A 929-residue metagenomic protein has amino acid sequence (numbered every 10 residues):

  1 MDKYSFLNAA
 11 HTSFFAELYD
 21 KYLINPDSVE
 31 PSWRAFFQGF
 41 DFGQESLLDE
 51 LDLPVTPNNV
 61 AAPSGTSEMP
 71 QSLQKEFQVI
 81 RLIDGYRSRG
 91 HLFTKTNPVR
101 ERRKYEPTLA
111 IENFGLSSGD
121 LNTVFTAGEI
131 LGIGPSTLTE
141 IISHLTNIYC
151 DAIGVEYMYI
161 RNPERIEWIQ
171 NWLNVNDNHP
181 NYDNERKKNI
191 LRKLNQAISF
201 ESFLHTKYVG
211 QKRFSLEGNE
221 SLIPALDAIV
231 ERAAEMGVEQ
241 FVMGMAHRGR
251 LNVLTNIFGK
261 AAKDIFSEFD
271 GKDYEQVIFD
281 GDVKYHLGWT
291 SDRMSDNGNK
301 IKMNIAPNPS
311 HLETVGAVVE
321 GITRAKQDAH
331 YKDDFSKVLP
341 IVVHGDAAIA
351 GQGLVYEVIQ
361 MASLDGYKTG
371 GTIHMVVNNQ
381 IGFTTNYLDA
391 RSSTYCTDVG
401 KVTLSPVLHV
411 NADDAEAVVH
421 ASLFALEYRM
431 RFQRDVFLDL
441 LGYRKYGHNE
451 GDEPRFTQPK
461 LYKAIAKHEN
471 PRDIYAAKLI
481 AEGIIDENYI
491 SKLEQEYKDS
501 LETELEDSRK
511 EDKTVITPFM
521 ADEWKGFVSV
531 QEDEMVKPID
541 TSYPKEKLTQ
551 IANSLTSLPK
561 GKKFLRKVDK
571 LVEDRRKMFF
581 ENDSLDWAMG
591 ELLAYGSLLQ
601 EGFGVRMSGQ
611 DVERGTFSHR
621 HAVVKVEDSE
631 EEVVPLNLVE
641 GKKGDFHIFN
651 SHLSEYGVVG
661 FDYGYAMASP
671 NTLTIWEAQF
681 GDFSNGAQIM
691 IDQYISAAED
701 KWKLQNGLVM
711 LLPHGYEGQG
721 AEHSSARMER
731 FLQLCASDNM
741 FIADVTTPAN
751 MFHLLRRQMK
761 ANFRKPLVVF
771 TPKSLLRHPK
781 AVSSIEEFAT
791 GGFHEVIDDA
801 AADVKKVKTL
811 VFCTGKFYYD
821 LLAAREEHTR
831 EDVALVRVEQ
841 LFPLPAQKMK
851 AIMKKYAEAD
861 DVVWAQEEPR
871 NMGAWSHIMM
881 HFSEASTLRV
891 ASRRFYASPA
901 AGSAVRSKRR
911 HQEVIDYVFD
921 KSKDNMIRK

Functional and structural regions predicted by a protein language model:
M1-G85, R89, V528-M535, I539: Intrinsic disorder at enzyme termini
F6-A9, P70, R213-E220, K302-E313 (+14 more regions): Alpha-helix capping and helix-loop boundary segments enriched in small/acidic/polar residues
F40-L222, V238: Extended, charge-enriched "interface" segments that sit outside catalytic cores
Q74-D84, S88-T126, E140-S143, E164 (+4 more regions): Flexible, glycine-rich loop/tail regions that form catalytic "lids" or insertion modules at the edges of active sites
N178-F200, F266, G271-E320, R324-Y331 (+3 more regions): Active-site cores of enzymes that catalyze phosphoryl transfer or operate on phosphate-rich substrates
S199, F203-K263, E573, L585-G604: Active-site pocket-lining segments that scaffold enzyme catalytic pockets across diverse folds
E239-L404, L408, F617-S669: Cofactor-binding active-site loop characterized by glycine-rich and histidine/acidic residues
G382-S393, K401-F437, G442-G447, R455: Conserved phosphate-handling catalytic cores of large alpha/beta enzymes
